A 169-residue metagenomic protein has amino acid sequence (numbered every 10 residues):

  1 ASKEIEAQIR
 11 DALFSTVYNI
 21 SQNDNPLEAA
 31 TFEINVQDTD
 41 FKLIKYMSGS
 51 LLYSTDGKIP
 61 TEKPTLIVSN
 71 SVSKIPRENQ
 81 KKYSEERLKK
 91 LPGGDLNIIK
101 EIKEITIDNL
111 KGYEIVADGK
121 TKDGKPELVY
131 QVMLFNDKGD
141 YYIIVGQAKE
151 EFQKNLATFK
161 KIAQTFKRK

Functional and structural regions predicted by a protein language model:
A1-K111, T121-E127, F135-K169: N-terminal targeting sequences that direct proteins away from the cytosol to non-cytosolic compartments
V116-K120: Generic short beta-strand segments
